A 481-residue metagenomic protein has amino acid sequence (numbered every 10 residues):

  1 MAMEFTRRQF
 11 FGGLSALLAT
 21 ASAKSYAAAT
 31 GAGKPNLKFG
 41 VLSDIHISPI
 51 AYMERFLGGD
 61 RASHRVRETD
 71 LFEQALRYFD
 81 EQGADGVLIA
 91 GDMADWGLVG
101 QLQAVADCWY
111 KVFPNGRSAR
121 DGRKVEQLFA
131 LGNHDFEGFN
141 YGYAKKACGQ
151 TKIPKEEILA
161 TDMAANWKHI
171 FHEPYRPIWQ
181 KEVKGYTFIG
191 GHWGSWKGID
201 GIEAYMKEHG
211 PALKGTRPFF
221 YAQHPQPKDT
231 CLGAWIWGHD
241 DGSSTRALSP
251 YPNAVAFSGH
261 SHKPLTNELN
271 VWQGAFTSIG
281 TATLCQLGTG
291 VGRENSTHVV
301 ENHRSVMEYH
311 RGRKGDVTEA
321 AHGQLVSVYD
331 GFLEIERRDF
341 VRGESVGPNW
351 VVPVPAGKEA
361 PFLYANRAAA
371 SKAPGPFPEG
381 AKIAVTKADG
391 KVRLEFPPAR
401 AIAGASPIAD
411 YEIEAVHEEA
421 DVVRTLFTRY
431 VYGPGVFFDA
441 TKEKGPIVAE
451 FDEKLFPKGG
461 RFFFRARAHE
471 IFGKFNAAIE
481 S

Functional and structural regions predicted by a protein language model:
A2-E4, R8-A28: N-terminal export signals
A28-L102: N-terminal active-site segment of His-dependent metallophosphoesterases
G33, S305-V431: A short C-terminal boundary segment appended to hydrolase-like catalytic domains
L42-S43, V87-D92, E126-N133, Y221-H224 (+2 more regions): Active-site neighborhood of phospho(di)ester-bond hydrolases with catalytic His/Asp-centered motifs
G58, L98-K214, S243-P250, T266 (+3 more regions): Extended active-site neighborhood of metal-dependent phosphoesterases/phosphodiesterases
E412-P457: Recognizes extended acidic, P/S/T-rich segments that occur within or adjacent to Ig-like beta-sandwich modules
F456-G473: Beta-strand-rich modules
G473-S481: Extracellular fibronectin type III
